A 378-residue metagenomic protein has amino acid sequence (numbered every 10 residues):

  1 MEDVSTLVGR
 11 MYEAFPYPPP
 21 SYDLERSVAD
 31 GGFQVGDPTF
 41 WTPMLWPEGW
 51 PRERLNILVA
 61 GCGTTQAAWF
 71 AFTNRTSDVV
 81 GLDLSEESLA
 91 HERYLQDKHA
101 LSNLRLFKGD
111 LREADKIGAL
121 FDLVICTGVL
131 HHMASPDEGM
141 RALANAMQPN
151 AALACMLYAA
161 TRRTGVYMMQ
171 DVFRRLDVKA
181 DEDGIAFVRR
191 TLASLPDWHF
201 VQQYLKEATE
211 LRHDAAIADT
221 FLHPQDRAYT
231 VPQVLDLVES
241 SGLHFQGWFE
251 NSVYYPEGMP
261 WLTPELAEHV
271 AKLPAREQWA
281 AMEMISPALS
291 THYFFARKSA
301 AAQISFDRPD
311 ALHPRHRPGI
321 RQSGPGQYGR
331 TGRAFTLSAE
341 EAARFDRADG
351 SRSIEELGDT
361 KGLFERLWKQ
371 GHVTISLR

Functional and structural regions predicted by a protein language model:
G63-T76: Conserved SAM-binding loop of SAM-dependent methyltransferases across substrates and taxa, primarily the Class I
S77-D83: Conserved SAM-binding motif I beta-strand of class I
S85-E87: Conserved SAM/SAH-binding beta-strand->alpha-helix loop
K98-E113: Conserved SAM-binding strand-loop segment of SAM-dependent methyltransferases
R112-V124: A short acidic, Gly/Pro-enriched loop at the edge of an enzyme's catalytic core that lines a small-molecule cofactor
D137-A151: A short glycine-rich, Lys/Arg-flanked "PGG" loop and its adjoining helix->strand segment in the class I
A152-Y204: Conserved class I S-adenosyl-L-methionine
P256-P287, T291-H292, A296, R333-R378: Long, charge-rich, low-complexity alpha-helical segments
